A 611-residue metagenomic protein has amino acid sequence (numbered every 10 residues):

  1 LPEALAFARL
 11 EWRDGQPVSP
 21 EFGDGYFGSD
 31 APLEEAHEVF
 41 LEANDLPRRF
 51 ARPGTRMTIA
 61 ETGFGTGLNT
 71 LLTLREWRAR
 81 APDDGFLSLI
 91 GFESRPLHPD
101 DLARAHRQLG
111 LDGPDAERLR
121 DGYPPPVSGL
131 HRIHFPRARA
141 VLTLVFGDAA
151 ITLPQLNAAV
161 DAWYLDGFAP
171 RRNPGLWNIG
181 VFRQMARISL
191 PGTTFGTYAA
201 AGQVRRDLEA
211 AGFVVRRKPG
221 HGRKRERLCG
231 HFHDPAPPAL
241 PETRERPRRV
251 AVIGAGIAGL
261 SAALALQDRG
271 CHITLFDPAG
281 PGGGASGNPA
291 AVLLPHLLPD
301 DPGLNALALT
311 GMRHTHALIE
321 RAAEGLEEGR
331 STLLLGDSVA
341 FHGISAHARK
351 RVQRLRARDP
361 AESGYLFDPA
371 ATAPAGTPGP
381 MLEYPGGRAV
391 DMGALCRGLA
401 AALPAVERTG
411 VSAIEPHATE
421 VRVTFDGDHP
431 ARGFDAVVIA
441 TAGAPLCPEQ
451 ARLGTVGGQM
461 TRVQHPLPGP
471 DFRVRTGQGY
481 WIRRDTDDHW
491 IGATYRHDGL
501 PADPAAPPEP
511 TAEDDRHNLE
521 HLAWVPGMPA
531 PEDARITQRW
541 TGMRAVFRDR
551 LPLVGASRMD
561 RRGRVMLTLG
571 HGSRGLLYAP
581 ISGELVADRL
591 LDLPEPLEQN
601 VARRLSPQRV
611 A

Functional and structural regions predicted by a protein language model:
L1-M57, L74-R107, Q608: Rossmann-like AdoMet
R104-P154: S-adenosyl-L-methionine
G196, D300-G311, A346-H347, M381-G398 (+3 more regions): Short beta-strand to alpha-helix junction loop
A236-E245, A251-I253, I257-R269, P278 (+5 more regions): Active-site substrate-recognition segment that forms the wall of the catalytic cavity or substrate channel
R246, G427-A436: Core beta-strand elements of the Rossmann-like FAD/NAD(P) dinucleotide-binding domain in flavoenzyme oxidoreductases
V292-P374, P378-G379: Dinucleotide-binding Rossmann-like beta1-alpha1 core, especially the glycine-rich loop that anchors the ADP
E407-R422: A conserved short coil-to-beta-strand element within the FAD-binding core of flavoproteins
P531-A611: C-terminal catalytic lobe of FAD-dependent flavoproteins
